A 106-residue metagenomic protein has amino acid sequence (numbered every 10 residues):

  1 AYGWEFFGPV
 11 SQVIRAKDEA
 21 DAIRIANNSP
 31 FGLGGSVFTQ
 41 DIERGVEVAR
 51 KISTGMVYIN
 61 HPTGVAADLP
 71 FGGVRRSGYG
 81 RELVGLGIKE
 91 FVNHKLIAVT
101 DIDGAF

Functional and structural regions predicted by a protein language model:
A1-F106: Conserved C-terminal structural/oligomerization subdomain of aldehyde/semialdehyde dehydrogenase
